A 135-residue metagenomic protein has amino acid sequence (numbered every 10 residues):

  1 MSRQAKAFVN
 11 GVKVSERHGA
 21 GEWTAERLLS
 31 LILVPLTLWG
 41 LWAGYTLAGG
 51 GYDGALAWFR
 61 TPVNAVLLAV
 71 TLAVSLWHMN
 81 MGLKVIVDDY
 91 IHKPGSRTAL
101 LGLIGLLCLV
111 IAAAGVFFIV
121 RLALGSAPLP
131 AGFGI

Functional and structural regions predicted by a protein language model:
M1-I135: Membrane-embedded alpha-helical bundles that constitute the cytochrome b-like, heme-associated redox core of multi-pass
